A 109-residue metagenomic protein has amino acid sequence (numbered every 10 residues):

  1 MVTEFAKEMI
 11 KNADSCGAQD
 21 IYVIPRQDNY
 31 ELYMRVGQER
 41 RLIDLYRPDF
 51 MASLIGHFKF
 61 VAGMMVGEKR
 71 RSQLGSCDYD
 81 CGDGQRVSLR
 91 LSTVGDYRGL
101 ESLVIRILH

Functional and structural regions predicted by a protein language model:
M1-H109: N-terminal "pre-motor" subdomain/linker immediately upstream of P-loop NTPase catalytic cores
